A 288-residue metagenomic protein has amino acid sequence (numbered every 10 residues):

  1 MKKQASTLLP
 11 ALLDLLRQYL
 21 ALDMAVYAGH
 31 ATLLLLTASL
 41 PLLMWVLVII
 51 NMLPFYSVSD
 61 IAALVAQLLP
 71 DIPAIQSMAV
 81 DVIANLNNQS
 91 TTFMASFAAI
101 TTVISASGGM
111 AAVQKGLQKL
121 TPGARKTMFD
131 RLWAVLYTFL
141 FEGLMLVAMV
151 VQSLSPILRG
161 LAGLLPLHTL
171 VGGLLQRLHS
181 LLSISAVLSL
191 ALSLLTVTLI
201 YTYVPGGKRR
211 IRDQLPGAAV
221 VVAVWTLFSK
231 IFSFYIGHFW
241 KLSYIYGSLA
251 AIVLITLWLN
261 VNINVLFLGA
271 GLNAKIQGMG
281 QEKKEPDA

Functional and structural regions predicted by a protein language model:
M1-A288: Membrane-embedded alpha-helices and immediately adjacent juxtamembrane helical segments in alpha-helical membrane
